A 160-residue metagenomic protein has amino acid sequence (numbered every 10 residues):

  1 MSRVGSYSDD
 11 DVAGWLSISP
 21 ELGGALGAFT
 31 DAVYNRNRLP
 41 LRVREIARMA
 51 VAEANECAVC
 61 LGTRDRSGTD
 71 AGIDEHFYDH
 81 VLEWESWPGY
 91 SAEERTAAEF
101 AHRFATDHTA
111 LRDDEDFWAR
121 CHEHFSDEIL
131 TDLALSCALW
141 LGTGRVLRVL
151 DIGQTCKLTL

Functional and structural regions predicted by a protein language model:
M1-E45, D65-T69: Mobile cap/lid helix-loop segments that border enzyme active or cofactor-binding sites and regulate substrate access
G23, L61-H80: Iron-sulfur (Fe-S) cluster-binding segments and ferredoxin-like electron-carrier domains, especially [2Fe-2S]
P40-I46, F77, R95, I129-D132: Alpha-helical scaffolds flanking conserved acidic
R44-S67: Short, thiol/selenol-centered motifs that function as redox-active sites or metal-ligating centers
I46-V51, V81-L82, A97-A105, L133-G144: Short alpha-helical scaffolding segments that buttress acidic/His motifs in well-ordered protein cores
E83-Y90: Acidic/His metal-coordination segments adjacent to aromatic residues that form catalytic metal sites in metalloenzymes
E93-A134: Acidic/histidine-rich alpha-helical segments that form the ligand environment of transition-metal centers
D127-L160: Preference for long, well-ordered alpha-helical segments
